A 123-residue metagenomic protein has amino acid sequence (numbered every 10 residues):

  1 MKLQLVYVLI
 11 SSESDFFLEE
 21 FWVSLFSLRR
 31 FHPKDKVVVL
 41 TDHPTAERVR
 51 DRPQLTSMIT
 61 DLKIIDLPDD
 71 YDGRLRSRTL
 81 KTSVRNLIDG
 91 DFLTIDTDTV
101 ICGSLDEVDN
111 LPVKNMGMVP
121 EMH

Functional and structural regions predicted by a protein language model:
M1-D69: N-terminal anchoring/stem segment of glycosyltransferases
F17, D70-T79: A short, glycine-/small-residue-rich helix N-cap motif at loop->alpha-helix starts within glycosyltransferase
F31-H32, I88-D89, P112: A structural signal for short coil/turn segments at secondary-structure junctions
V49-D51, R74-S77, G103-D106: Short, conserved acidic/polar surface loops in the N-terminal third of protein domains
K81-N86: Short, conserved alpha-helix that lines the donor NDP-sugar binding/gating region of sugar-transfer enzymes
F92-L93: Short aromatic/hydrophobic "clamp" motif used to bind/position activated sugar donors
D96-V100: The conserved acidic donor/metal-binding loop of glycosyltransferases
I101-H123: Conserved donor-nucleotide/metal-binding helix-loop-beta segment in metal-dependent transferases, i.e., the alpha-helix
